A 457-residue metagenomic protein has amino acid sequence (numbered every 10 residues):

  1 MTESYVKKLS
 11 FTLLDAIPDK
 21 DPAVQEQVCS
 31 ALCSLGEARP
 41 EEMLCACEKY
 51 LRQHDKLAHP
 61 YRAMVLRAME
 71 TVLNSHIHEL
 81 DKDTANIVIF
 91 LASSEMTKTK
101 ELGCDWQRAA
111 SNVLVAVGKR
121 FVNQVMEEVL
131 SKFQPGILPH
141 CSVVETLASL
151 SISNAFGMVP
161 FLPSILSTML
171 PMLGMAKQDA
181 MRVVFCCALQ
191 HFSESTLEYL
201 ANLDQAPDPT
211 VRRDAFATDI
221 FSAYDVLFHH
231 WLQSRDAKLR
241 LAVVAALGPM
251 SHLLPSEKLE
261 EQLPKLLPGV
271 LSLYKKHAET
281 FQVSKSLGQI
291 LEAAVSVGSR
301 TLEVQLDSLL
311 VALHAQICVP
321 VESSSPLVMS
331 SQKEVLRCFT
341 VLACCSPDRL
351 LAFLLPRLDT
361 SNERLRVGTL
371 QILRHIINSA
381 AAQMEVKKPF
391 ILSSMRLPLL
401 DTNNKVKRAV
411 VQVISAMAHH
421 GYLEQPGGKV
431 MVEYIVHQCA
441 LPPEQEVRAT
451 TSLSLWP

Functional and structural regions predicted by a protein language model:
M1, I17, A31-A38, V65-H76 (+12 more regions): Hydrophobic residues within the alpha-helices of tandem HEAT/HEAT-like
T2-A16, E41-K56, K82-M96, N123-G136 (+7 more regions): HEAT/HEAT-like alpha-solenoid repeats
E3, K82, L239-A242, E303-V304 (+3 more regions): Eukaryotic complex-assembly/interaction regions
K20, E37, E42-M43, K98-D105 (+9 more regions): Eukaryotic alpha-helical solenoid repeat scaffolds
K20-D21, D55-A58, G103, G136-I137 (+7 more regions): Short inter-helical turns and helix N-cap capping residues of alpha-solenoid HEAT/ARM repeat scaffolds
A23, Q27, L102, A109 (+10 more regions): Helix-rich alpha-solenoid scaffolding regions
Q25, R62, G103, Q107 (+10 more regions): Residue-level detector of extended alpha-helical repeat arrays and alpha-solenoid scaffolds
I435-P457: Short, intrinsically disordered, charge-balanced linker/junction segments flanking boundaries in proteins
